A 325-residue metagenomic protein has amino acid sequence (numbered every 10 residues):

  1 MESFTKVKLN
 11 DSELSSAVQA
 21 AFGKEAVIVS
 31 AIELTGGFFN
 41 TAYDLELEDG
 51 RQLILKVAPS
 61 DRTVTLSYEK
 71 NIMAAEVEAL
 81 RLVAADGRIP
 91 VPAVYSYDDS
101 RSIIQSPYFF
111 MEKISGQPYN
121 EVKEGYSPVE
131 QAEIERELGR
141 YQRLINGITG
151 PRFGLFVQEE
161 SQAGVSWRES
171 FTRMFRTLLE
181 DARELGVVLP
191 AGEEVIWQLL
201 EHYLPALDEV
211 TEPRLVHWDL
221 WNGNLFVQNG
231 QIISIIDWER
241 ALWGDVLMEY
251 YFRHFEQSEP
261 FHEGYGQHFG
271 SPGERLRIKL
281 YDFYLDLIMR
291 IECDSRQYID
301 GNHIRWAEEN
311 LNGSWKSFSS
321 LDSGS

Functional and structural regions predicted by a protein language model:
E2-S3, R62-N71, I299-I304: Short, flexible/disordered intra-domain loops and linkers
N10-A26, D99-S102, F109, E130-R136 (+3 more regions): An alpha-helical support segment within catalytic cores of ATP-dependent transferases
A26-I32: Conserved N-terminal boundary motif of the eukaryotic protein kinase catalytic domain
I32-T172: ATP-binding pocket architecture of kinase catalytic cores
A42, L55, L80, V94 (+10 more regions): Generic structural signal for small/hydrophobic residues in well-ordered secondary structure, especially within
I54-V57, A93-S96, G154-V157, L215-W218 (+3 more regions): Short beta-strand segments
W167, E180, E209, P213-V216 (+1 more regions): Active-site Asp-x-Gly
L185-E194, R240-L242, Y251-S325: A conserved long alpha-helix in the C-terminal portion of kinase-like catalytic domains
